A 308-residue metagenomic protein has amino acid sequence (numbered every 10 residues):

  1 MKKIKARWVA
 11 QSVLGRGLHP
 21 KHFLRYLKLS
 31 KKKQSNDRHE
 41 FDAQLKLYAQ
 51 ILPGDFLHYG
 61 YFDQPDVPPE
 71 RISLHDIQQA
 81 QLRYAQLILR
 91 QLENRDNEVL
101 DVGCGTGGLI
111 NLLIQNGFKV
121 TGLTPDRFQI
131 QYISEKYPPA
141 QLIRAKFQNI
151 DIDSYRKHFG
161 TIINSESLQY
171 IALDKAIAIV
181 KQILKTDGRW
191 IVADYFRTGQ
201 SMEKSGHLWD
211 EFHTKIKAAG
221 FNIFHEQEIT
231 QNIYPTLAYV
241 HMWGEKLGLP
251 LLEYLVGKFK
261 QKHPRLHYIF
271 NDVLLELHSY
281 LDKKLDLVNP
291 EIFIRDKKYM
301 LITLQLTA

Functional and structural regions predicted by a protein language model:
K2-P53: N-terminal auxiliary segments of SAM/dcSAM-dependent transferases
Q78-D96: Conserved alpha-helix/loop element of class I SAM-dependent methyltransferases that forms part of the SAM/SAH-binding
D96-G105: Conserved class I S-adenosyl-L-methionine
T106-I150: Class I SAM-dependent methyltransferase SAM/SAH-binding core
D151-I162: A short acidic, Gly/Pro-enriched loop at the edge of an enzyme's catalytic core that lines a small-molecule cofactor
T161-L173: A short SAM/SAH-binding and catalytic strip from SAM-dependent methyltransferases
K175-R189: A short glycine-rich, Lys/Arg-flanked "PGG" loop and its adjoining helix->strand segment in the class I
M202-E291: Substrate-binding/catalytic lobe of Class I Rossmann-like enzymes that use SAM or dcSAM, i.e., the mid-to-C-terminal
